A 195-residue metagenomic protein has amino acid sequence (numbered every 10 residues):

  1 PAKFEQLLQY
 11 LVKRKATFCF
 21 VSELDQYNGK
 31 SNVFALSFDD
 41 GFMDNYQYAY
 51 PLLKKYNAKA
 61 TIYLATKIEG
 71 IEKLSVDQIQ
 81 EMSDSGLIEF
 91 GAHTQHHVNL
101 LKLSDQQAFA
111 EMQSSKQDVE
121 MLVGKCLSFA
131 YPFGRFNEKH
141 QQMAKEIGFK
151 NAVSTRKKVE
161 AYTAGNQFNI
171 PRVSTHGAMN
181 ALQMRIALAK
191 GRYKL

Functional and structural regions predicted by a protein language model:
P1-S37, M43-D44, S85, K102-L195: C-terminal active-site subregion of NodB/CE4 polysaccharide deacetylases
V12-K13, Y50-A58, L74-G91, K145 (+1 more regions): Acidic (Asp/Glu)-rich catalytic clusters
D39, D44-K54: Aromatic-lined substrate-binding rim segments of carbohydrate-active enzymes
A49, L74-S75, S104, H140: Residues at alpha-helix caps and immediate loop-helix transition turns in enzyme cores, especially N- and C-cap
A58-K73: Juxtamembrane helix-loop-helix connectors linking adjacent transmembrane helices in multi-pass membrane enzymes
Y63-L64, G91, S128-P132: Short beta-strand segments
T66-G70, N99, P132-R135: Short histidine/acidic/glycine/proline-rich micro-motifs that form metal- and phosphate-coordinating active-site loops
H93, H97: Histidine-centered divalent metal-coordination motifs
